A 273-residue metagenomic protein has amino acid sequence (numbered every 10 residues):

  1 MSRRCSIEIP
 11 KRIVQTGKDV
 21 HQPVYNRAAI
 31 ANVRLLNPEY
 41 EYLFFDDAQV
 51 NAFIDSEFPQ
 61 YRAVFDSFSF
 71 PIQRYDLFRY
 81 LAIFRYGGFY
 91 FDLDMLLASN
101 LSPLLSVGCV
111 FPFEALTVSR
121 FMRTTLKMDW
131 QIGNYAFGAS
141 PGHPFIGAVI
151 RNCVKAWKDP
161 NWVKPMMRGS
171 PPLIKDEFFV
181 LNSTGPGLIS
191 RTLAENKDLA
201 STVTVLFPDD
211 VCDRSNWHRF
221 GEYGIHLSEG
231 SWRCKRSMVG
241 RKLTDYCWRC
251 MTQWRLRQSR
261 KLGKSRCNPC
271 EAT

Functional and structural regions predicted by a protein language model:
M1-Y75, F91-T273: Glycosyltransferase-associated regions of secretory-pathway enzymes, highlighting luminal stem/catalytic domains
D76-G88: Small-residue hinge/turn detector
